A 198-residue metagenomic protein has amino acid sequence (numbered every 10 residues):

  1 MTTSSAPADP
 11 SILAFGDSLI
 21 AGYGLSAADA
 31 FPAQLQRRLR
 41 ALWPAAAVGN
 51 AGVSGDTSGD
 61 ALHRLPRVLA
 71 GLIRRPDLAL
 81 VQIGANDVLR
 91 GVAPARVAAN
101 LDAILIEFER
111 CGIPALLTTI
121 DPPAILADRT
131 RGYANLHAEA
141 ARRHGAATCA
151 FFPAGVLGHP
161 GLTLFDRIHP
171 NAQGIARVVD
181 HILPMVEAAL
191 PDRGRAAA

Functional and structural regions predicted by a protein language model:
M1-S54, G59-D60, R64-R75: Serine-esterase "nucleophile elbow" of acetyl-processing enzymes
R37, H63-A198: Alpha-helical cap/lid subdomain in secreted, periplasmic, or secretory-pathway luminal O-acyl-processing enzymes
